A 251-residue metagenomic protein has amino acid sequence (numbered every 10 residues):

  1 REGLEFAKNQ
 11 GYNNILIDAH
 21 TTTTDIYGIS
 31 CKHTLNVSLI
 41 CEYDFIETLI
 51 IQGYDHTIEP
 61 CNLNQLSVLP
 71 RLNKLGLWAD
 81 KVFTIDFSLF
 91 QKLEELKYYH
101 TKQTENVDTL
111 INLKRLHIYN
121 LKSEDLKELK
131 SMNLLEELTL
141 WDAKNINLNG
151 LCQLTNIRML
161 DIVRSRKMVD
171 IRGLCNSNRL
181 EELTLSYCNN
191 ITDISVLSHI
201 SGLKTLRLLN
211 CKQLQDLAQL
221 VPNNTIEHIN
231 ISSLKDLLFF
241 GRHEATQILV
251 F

Functional and structural regions predicted by a protein language model:
R1-E2, G11-C41, F45-N62, R71-I85 (+8 more regions): Concave beta-strand-loop units of leucine-rich repeat
